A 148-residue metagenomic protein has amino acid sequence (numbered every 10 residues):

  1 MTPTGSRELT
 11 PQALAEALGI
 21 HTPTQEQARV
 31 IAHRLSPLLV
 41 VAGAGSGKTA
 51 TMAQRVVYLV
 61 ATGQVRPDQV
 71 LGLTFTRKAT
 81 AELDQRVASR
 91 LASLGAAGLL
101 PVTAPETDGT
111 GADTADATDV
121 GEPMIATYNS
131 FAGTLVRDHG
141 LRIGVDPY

Functional and structural regions predicted by a protein language model:
M1-I143: P-loop NTPase Walker
G144-Y148: Short hinge/gating elements
